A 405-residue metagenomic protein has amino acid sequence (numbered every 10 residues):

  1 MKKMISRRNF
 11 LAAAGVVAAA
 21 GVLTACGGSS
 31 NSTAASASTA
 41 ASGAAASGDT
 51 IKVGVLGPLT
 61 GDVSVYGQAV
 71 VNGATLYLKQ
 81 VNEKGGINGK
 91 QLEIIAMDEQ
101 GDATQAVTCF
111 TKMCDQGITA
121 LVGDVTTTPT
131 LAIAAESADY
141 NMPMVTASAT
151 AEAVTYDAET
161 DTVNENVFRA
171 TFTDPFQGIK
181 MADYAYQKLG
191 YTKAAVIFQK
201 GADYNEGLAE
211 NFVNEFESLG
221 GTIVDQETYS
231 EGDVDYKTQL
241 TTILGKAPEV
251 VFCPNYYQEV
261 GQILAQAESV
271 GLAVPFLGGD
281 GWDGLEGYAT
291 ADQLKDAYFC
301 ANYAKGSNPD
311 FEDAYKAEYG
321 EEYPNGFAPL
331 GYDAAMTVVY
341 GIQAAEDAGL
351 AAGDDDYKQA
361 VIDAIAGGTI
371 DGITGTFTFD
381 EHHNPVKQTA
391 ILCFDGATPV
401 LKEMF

Functional and structural regions predicted by a protein language model:
K2-L11, G27-F405: Extracytosolic ligand-binding ectodomains
G15-G21: Bacterial N-terminal signal peptides
L23-A25: C-terminal motif of bacterial Sec signal peptides marking the signal peptidase cleavage site
